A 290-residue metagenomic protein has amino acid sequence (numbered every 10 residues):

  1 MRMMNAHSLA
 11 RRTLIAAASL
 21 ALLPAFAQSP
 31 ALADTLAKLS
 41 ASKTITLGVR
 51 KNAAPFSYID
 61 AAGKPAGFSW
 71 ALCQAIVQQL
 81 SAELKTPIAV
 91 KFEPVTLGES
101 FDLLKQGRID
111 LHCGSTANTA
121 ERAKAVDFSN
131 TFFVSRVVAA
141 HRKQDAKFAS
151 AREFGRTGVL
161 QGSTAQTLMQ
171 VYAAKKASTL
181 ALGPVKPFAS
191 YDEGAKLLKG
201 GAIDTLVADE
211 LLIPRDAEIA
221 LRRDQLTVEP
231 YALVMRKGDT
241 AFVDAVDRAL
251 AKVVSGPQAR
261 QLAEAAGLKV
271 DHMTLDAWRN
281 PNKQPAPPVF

Functional and structural regions predicted by a protein language model:
L9-I15: N-terminal export leaders
L32-C113, A265: Extracytoplasmic small-molecule ligand-binding "clamshell" domains of the periplasmic binding protein/Venus flytrap
V49-A53, E93-G98, G107-T119, R142-K143 (+4 more regions): Beta->alpha turn/N-cap motifs
K51-N52, F133-R142, E210-A251, K269-F290: Periplasmic-binding protein-like
N52-A54, P65-S81, A117, S135-A189 (+1 more regions): Bilobed "Venus flytrap"/periplasmic-binding protein-like clamshell domains and structurally analogous long
A71-Q79, Q144-K147, A151-A165, A232-L275 (+1 more regions): Extended ligand-binding regions for polar small-molecule ligands
Q74, K85-R152, E218-L226, P285-F290: Acidic, polar ligand-binding/catalytic clefts
T167-K186, A220-L221, V253-F290: Ligand-binding clefts/hinges and TM-proximal coupling segments of bilobed small-molecule sensing domains
